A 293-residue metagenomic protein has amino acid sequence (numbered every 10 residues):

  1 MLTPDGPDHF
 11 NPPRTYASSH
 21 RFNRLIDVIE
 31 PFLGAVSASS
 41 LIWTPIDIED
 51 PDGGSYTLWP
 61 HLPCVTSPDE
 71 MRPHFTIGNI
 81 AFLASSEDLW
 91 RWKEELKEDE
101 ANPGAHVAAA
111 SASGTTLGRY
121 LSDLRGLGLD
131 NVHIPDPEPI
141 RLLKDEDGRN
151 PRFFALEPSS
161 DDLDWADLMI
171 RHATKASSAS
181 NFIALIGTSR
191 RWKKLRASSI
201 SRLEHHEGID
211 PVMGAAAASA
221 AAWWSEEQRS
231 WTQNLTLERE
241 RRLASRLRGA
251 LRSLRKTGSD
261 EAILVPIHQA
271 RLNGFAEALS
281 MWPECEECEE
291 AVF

Functional and structural regions predicted by a protein language model:
M1-F293: Compositional signal for N-terminal targeting/processing segments
